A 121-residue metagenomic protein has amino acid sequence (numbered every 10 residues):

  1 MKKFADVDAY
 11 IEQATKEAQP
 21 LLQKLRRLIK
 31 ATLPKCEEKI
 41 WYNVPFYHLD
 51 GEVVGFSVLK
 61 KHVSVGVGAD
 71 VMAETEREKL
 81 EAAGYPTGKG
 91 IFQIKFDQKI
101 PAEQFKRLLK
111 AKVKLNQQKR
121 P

Functional and structural regions predicted by a protein language model:
M1-P121: Charge-dense, helix-prone N-terminal extensions
